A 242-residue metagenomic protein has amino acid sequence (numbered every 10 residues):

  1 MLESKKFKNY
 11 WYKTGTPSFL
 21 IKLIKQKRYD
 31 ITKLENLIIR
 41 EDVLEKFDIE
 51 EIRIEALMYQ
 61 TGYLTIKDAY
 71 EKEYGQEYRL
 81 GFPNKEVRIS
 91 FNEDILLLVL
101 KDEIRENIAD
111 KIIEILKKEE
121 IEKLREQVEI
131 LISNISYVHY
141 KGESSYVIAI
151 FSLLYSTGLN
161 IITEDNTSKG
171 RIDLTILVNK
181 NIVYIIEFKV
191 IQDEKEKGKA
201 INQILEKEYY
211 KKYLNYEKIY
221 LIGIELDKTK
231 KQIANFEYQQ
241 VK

Functional and structural regions predicted by a protein language model:
M1-N202, E206-E208, K218, D227 (+1 more regions): Extended alpha-helical interface modules used as scaffolds for assembling large macromolecular complexes
Y213-Y216: Flexible helix-coil linker/hinge segments at domain or subdomain boundaries
G223-E225: An alpha-helical interface "stripe"
